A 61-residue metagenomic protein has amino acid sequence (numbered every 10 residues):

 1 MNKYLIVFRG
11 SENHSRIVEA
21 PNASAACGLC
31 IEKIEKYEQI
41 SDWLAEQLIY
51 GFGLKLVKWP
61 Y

Functional and structural regions predicted by a protein language model:
M1-H14: Short aromatic-glycine-(Arg/Gly/Cys) micro-motifs in beta-strand/loop hairpins
V7-R9, P21, V57-P60: A structural detector for beta-sheet-dominated domains
E12-A23: A short, exposed loop/beta-hairpin motif centered on an aromatic-Gly-Thr core
S15, I31-Y61: Short, mixed-charge low-complexity intrinsically disordered segments
